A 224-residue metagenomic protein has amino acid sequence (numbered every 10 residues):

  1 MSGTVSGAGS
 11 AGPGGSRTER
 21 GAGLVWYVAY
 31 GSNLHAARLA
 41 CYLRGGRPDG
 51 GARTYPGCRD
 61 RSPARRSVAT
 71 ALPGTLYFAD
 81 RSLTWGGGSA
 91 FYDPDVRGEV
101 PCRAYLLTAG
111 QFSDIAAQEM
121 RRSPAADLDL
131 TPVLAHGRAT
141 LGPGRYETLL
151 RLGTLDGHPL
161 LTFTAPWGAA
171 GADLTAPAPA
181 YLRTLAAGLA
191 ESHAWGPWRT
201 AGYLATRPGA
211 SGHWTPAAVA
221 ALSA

Functional and structural regions predicted by a protein language model:
S2-V5, G9-A224: Glycine-aromatic micro-motifs
